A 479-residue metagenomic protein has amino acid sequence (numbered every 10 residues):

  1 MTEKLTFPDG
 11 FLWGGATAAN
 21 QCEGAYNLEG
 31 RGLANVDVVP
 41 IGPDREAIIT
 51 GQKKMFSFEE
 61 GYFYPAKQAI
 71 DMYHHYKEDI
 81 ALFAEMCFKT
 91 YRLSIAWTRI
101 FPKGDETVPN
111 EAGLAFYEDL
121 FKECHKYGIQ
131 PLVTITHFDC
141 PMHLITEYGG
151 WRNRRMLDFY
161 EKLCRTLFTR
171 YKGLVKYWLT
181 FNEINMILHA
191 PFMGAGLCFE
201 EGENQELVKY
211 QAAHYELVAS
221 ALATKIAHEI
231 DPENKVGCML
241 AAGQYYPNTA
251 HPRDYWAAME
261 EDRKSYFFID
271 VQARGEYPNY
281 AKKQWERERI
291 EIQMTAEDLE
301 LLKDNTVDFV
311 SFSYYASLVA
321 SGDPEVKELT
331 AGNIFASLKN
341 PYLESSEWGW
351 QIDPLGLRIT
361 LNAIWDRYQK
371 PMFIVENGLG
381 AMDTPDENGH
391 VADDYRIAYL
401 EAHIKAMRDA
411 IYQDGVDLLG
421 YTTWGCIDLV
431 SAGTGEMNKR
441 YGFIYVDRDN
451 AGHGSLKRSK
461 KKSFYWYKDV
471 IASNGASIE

Functional and structural regions predicted by a protein language model:
T2-E60, K103-D105, L114-E479: Active-site region of glycoside hydrolase catalytic domains
G61-H75, R152-R155: Active-site mouth loops of central-metabolism enzymes
A66, Y73, G104-T107, E347: Short, flexible active-site loop motifs that bind/organize anionic cofactors or intermediates
D71, H75-A96, D304-V310: Catalytic domains of carbohydrate-active enzymes, especially glycoside hydrolases
I95-P109: Glycine-rich, proline-tolerant flexible connector loops at the mouths of alpha/beta enzymes
